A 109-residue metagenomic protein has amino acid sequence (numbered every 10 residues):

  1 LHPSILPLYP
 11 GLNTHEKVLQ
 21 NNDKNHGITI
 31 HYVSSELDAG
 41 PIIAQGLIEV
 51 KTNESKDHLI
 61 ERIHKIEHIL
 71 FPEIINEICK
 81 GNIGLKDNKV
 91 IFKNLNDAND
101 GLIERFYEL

Functional and structural regions predicted by a protein language model:
L1-K93: Donor/substrate-binding cores of folate-linked one-carbon enzymes
N88-L109: Short, basic/aromatic-enriched C-terminal tail that caps enzymatic domains
